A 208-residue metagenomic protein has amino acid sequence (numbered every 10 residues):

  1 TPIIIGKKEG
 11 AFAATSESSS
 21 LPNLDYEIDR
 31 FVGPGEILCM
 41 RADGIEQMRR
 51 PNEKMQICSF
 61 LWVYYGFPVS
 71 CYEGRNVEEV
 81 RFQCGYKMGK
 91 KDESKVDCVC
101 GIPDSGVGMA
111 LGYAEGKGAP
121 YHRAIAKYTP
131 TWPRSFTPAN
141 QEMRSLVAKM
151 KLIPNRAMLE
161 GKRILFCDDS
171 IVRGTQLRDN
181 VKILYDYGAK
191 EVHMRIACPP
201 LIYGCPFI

Functional and structural regions predicted by a protein language model:
T1-G106, A114-R156: N-terminal segments that mediate ammonia production and transfer in glutamine-dependent amidotransferase systems
V99, G106-Y113, K117, Y121 (+2 more regions): Extended, hydrophobic alpha-helical segments in both membrane/secreted and soluble proteins
L111, T137, F207-I208: Short amphipathic alpha-helical patches
L146-I208: PRPP/pyrophosphate-binding module of the type I phosphoribosyltransferase fold
